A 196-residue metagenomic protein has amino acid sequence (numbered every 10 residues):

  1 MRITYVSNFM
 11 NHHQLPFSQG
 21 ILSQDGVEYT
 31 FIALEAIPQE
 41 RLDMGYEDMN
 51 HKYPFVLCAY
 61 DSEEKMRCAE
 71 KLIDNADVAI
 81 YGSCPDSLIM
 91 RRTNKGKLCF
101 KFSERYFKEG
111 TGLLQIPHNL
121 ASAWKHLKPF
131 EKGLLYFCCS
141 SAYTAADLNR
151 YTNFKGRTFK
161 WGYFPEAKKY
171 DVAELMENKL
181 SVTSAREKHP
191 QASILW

Functional and structural regions predicted by a protein language model:
M1-Y53, D74-A76: N-terminal subdomain of nucleotide-sugar transferases
T4, L175-W196: Conserved donor-binding/catalytic core segment of Leloir-type glycosyltransferases
A79-I80, G133-A142, F159, L195: A short beta-strand/loop micro-motif in the catalytic core of glycosyltransferases that engages the nucleotide-sugar
I80-S87, S103-E104: Short His-centered aromatic/hydrophobic patch
C99-L120, G133-L135, A167: A short, histidine- and acid-enriched strand-loop-helix "catalytic/donor-clamping" loop that lines the nucleotide-sugar
K108-P129, V172-S181: Nucleotide-sugar donor phosphate/pyrophosphate-binding loop at the beta->alpha transition of glycosyltransferases
P117-F137, T144-Y151: Membrane-proximal helix-turn-helix segments that form the acceptor-binding/catalytic region of lipid-linked
A145-N178, H189-Q191: Helix-loop-beta element that forms the nucleotide-linked donor phosphate-binding surface in glycosyltransferases
